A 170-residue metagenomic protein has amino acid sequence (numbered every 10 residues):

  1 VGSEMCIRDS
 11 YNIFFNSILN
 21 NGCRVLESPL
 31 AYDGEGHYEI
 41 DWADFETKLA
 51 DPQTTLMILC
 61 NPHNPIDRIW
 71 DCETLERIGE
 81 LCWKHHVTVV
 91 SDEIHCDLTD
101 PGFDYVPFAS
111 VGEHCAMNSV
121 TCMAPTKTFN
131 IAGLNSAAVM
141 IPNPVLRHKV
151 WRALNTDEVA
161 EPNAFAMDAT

Functional and structural regions predicted by a protein language model:
V1-I7: Short, small-residue-biased leader/transition segments that mark boundaries at the very start of proteins
R8-V25: Substrate-binding/gating loop at the entrance of the active-site cleft, primarily in PLP-dependent aminotransferase-like
F14, I78, F108: Aromatic/hydrophobic pocket-lining residues that form π-stacking "cages" and hydrophobic walls in ligand
N21, K84-H85, C115: Helix C-cap/helix->beta junction micro-motif
L30-D100: Active-site phosphate-binding strand-loop segment of PLP-dependent enzymes
G112-T170: Conserved core segment of the aminotransferase class I/II
